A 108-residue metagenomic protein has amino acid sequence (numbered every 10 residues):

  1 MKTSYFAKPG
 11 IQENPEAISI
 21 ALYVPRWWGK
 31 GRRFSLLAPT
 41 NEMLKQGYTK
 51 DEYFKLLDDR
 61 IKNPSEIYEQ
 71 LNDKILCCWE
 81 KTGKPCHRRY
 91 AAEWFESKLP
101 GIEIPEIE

Functional and structural regions predicted by a protein language model:
M1-E108: Residues lining hydrophobic/aromatic ligand-binding pockets adjacent to catalytic sites
